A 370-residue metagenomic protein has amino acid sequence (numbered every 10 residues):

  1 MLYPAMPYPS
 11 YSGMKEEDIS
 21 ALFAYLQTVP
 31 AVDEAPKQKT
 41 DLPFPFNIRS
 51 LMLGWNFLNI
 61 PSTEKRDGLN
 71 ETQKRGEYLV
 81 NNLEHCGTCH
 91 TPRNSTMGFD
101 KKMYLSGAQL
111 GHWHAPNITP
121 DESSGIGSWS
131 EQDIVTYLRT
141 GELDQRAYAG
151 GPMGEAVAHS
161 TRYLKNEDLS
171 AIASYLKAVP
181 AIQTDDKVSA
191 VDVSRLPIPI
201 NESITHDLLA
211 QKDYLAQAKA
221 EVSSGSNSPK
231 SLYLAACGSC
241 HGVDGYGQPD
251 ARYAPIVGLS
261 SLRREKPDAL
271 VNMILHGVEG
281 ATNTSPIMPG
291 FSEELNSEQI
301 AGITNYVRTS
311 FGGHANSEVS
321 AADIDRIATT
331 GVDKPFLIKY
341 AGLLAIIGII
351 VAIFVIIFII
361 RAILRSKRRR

Functional and structural regions predicted by a protein language model:
M1-E17, Q38, A115-I126, G141-E167 (+2 more regions): Axial heme c-ligation environment in periplasmic c-type cytochrome domains
M1-Y3, K37, S95-G98, A108 (+6 more regions): Extended intrinsically disordered, low-complexity coil regions enriched in Ser, Thr, Gly, Ala and often Pro
P4-Y8, S20-A24, Y78-T91, P116-N117 (+7 more regions): C-type cytochrome heme c attachment motif
A5-P7, L58-K74, G98-F99, A115-D121 (+1 more regions): Flexible glycine/proline-enriched surface loops and loop-helix/loop-strand junctions
S12, E16-L69, W113, Y137-Y148 (+3 more regions): Post-cleavage N-terminal segment of exported redox proteins
L26-D33, L83-R93, M97, E142-Q145 (+3 more regions): A generic secondary-structure signal for well-formed alpha-helical elements
M52-G54, E64-N94, F99-G107, T205-A210 (+3 more regions): Sequence/structural segment immediately N-terminal to covalent heme-attachment motifs in c-type and related
P92-G141: Active-site substrate-binding loop specific to GH73 endo-beta-N-acetylglucosaminidase modules in bacterial autolysins
